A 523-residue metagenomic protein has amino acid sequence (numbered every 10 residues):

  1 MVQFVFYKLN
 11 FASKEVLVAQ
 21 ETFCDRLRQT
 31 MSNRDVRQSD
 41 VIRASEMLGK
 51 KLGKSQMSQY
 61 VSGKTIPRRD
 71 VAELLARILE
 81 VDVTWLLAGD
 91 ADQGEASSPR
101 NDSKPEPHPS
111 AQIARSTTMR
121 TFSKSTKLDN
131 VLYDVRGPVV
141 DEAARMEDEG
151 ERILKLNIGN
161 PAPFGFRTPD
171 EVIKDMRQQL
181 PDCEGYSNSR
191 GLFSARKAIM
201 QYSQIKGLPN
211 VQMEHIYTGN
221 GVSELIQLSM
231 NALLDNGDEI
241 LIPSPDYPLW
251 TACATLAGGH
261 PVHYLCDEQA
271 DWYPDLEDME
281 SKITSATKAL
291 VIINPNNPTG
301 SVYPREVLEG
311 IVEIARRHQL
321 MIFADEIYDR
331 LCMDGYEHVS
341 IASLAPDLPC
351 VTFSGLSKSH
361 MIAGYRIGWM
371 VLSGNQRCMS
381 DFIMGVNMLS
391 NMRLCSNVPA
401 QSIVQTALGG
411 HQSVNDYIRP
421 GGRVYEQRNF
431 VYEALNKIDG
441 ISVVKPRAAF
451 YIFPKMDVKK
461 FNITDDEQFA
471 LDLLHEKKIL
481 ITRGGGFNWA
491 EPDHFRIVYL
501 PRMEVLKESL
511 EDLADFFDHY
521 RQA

Functional and structural regions predicted by a protein language model:
M1-S45, P107: A short, Lys/Arg-rich alpha-helix, primarily the initiator
S62-R77, Q93: Short, basic-rich loop-to-helix N-cap that marks the start of a DNA-contacting helix
I78, I205, S281, N462-T464 (+2 more regions): PLP-dependent enzyme catalytic core of the Aspartate aminotransferase-like
R120-G221, L228, C395, A407-G410 (+1 more regions): N-terminal small-domain helix-loop-helix segment of the aminotransferase-like
A232-A254: Conserved PLP-anchoring active-site segment centered on the Schiff-base-forming lysine
V262, D267-E337: Active-site phosphate-binding strand-loop segment of PLP-dependent enzymes
P346-G422, Y432-A434, F517: Conserved core segment of the aminotransferase class I/II
Q405, G421-Y432, V443-D457, E491: Conserved glycine-rich beta-strand-loop-beta hairpin in the small C-terminal domain of fold type I
